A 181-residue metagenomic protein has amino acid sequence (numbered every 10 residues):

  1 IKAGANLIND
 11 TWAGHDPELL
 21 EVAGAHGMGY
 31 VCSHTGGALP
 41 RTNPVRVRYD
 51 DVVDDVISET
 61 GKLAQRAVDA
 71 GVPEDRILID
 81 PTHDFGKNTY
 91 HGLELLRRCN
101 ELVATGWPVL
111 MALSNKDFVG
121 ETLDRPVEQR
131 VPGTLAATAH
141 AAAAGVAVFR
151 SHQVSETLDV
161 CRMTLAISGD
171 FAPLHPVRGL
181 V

Functional and structural regions predicted by a protein language model:
K2, N6-R66, G86-V181: Active-site-adjacent loop and "lid" segments of alpha/beta metabolic enzymes
L63-R76: Phosphate/pyrophosphate-binding loops at sites that engage ATP/ADP/AMP, CoA/4′-phosphopantetheine, polyphosphate
T82-D84: Short strand-loop junctions, especially beta-strand C-caps/beta-turns that link beta-sheets to coils or alpha-helices
